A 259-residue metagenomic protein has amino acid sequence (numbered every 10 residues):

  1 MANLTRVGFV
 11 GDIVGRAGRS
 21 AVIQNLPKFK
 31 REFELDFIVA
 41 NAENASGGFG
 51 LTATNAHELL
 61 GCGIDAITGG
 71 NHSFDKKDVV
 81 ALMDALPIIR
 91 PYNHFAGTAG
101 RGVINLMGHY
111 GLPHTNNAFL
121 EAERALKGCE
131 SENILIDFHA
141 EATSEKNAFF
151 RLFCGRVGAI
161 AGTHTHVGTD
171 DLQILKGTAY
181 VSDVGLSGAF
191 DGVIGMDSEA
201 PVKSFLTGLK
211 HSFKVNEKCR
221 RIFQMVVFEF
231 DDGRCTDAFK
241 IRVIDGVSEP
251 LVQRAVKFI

Functional and structural regions predicted by a protein language model:
M1-I259: Acidic, metal/ion-coordinating pockets
